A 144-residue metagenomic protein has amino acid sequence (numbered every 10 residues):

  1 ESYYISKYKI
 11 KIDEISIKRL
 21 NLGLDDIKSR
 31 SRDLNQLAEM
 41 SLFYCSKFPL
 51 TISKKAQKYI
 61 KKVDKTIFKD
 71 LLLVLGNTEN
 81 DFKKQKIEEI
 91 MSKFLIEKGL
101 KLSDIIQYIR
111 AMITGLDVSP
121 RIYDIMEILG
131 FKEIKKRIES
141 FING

Functional and structural regions predicted by a protein language model:
E1-K98: Small-residue-rich helix-loop
F82-G144: Charged substrate- and nucleic-acid-binding regions of tRNA-handling and nucleotidyl-transfer enzymes, centered on
